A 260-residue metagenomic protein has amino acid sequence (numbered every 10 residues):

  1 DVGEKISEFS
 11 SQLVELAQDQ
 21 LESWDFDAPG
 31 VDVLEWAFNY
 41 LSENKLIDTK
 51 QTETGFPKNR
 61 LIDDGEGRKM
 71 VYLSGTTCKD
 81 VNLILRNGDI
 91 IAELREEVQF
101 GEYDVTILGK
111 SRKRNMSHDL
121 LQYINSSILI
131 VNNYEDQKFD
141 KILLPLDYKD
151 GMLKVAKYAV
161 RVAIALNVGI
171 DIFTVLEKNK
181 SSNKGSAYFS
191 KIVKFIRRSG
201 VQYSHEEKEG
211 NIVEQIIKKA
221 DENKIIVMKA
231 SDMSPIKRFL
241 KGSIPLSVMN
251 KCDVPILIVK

Functional and structural regions predicted by a protein language model:
D1-D27, T49, K141-E206, K219 (+1 more regions): Small/aliphatic-rich secondary-structure junction motif
F26-K50, I62: N-terminal positively charged helical leader segments and presequences
A37, L94, A159, I192 (+2 more regions): Aromatic/hydrophobic pocket-lining residues that form π-stacking "cages" and hydrophobic walls in ligand
L46, S126, V168, V201 (+1 more regions): Short glycine/serine/threonine/alanine-rich loop segments
K50-T52, N82-L85, I130, I172 (+2 more regions): A structural preference for short, hydrophobic beta-strand core positions in alpha/beta folds
T52-R68, Y72, T76, V81-E93 (+1 more regions): Charged docking surfaces used in two-component/phosphorelay signaling
L83-Q137, A220-K260: Gly/Ser-rich helix-loop-strand patches that form or flank binding pockets for ribonucleotide-derived cofactors
S181, E214-I216, S234-R238: Short active-site-adjacent structural elements
